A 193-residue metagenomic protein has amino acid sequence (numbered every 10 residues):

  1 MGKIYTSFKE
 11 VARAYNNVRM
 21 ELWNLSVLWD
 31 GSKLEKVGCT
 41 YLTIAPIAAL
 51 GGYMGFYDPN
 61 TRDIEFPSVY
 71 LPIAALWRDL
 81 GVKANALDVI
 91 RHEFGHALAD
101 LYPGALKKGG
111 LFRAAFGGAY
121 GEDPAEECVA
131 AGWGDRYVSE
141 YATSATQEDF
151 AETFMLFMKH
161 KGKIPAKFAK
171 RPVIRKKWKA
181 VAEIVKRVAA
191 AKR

Functional and structural regions predicted by a protein language model:
I4-I73, L80, A84: Auxiliary, metal-adjacent structural segments of Zn-dependent hydrolase domains
I4-T6, Y141-R193: Pan-zinc metallopeptidase signature
A14, K83, L87, R91 (+3 more regions): Hydrophobic (often cysteine-bearing) scaffold residues that line and stabilize catalytic clefts of nucleotide/cofactor
Y70-R78, C128-W133, E152: Short, conserved helix/loop micro-motifs enriched in His/Cys and acidic residues
A84-D88, D100-G132: Post-HEXXH active-site segment of zinc metalloproteases
G95-P103, M155: Active-site-flanking alpha-helical
W133-E140: Flexible glycine/proline-enriched surface loops and loop-helix/loop-strand junctions
